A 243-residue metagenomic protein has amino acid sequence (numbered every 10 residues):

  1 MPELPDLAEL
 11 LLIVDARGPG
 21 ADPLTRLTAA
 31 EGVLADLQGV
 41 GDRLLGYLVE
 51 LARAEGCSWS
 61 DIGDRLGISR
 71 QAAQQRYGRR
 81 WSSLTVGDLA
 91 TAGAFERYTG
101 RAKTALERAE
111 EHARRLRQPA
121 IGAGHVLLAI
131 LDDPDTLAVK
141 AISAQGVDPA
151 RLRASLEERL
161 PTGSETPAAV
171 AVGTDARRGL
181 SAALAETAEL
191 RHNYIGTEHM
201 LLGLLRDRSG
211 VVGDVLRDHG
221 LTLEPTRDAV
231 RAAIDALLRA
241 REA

Functional and structural regions predicted by a protein language model:
M1-A243: Histone-fold recognition with a strong bias for associated Lys/Arg-rich disordered tails
